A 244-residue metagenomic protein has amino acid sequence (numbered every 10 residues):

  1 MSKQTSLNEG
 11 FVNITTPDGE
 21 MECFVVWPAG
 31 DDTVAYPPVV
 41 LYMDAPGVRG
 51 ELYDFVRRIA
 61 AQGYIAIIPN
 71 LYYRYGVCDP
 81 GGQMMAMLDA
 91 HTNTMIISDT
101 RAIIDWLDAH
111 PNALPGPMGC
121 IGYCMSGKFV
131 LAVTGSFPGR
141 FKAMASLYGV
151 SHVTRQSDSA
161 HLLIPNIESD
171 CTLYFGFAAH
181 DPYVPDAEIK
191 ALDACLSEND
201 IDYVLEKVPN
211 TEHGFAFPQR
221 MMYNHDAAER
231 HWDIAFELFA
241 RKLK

Functional and structural regions predicted by a protein language model:
M1-K244: N-terminal cap/leader regions of alpha/beta-hydrolase-fold enzymes, predominantly small-molecule hydrolases
